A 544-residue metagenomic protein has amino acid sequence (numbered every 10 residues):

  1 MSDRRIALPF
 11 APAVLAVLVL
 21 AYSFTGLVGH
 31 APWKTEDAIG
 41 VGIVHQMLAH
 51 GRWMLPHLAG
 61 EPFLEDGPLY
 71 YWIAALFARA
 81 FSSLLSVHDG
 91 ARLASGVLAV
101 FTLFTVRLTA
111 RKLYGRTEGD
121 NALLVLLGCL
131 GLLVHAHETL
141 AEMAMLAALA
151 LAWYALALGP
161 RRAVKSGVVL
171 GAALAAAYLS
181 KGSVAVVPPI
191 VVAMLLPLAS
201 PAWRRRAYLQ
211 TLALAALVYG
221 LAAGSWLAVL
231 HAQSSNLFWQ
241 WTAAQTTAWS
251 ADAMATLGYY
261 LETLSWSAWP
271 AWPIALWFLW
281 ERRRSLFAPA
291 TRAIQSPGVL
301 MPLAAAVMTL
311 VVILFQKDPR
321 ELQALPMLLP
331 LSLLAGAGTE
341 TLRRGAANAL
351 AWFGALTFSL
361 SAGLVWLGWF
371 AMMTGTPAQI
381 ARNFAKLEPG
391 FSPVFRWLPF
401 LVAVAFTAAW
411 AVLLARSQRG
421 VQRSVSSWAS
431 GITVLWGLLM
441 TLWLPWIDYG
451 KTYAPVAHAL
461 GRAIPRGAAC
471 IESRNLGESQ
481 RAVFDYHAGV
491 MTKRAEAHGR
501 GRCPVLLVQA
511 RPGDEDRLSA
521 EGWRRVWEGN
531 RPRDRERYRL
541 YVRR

Functional and structural regions predicted by a protein language model:
F10-L15, V106-G128, L146: Transmembrane-helix signature of polytopic, membrane-embedded enzymes that assemble or transfer cell-envelope glycans
G29-Q46, R52-L55, E61-I73, D89 (+3 more regions): Extracytoplasmic catalytic/substrate-binding loops of multi-pass membrane glycan-assembly enzymes
G42-Q46, A172, A176, S180 (+4 more regions): Transmembrane-lumen/periplasm boundary regions of multi-pass, lipid-linked membrane glycan transferases
H88, G131-M145, R162, G182: Short acidic/glycine- and proline-prone juxtamembrane loop motifs at membrane-interface regions of multi-pass membrane
L93-L113, L151: Transmembrane-helix motifs of polytopic, lipid-linked glycan transferases
T105, M145-R161, A173, L331-L334: Specific aromatic-rich, kink-prone transmembrane helix
K112-T117, A152-V169, A177, T339-L342: Membrane-interface transmembrane helices that cradle and orient dolichyl/undecaprenyl
F400-L414, R423-R543: Short periplasmic/luminal acceptor-recognition loop of GT-C membrane glycosyltransferases, typified by
